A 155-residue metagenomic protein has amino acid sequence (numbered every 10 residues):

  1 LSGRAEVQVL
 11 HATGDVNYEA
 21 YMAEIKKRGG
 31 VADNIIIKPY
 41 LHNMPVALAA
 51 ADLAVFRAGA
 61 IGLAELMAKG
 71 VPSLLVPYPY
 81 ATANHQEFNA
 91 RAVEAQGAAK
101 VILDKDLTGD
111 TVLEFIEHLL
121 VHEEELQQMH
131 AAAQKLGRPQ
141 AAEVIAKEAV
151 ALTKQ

Functional and structural regions predicted by a protein language model:
L1-Q155: Nucleotide-activated sugar donor-binding and catalytic core shared by glycosyltransferases and related lipid-linked
